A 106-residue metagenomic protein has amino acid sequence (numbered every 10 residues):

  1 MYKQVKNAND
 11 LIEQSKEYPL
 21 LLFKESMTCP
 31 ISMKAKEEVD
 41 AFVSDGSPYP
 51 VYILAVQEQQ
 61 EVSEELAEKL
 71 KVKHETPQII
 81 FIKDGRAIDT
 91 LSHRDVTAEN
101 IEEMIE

Functional and structural regions predicted by a protein language model:
M1-D10: N-terminal "domain-start" segment that seeds a small globular fold
V5, K24, P48-E65: Thiol-based oxidoreductase modules, predominantly thioredoxin-like and allied folds used for disulfide exchange
L11-F42: Local sequence-structure signature of Cys/Sec-based thiol-disulfide redox active-site neighborhoods
K34-A35, V62, H93: Residues at alpha-helix caps and immediate loop-helix transition turns in enzyme cores, especially N- and C-cap
A41-Y49: Short helix-loop-beta junction
L70-K83: Structural micro-motif
F81-E106: Non-catalytic, surface beta->alpha helical segment in thiol-disulfide oxidoreductase systems
